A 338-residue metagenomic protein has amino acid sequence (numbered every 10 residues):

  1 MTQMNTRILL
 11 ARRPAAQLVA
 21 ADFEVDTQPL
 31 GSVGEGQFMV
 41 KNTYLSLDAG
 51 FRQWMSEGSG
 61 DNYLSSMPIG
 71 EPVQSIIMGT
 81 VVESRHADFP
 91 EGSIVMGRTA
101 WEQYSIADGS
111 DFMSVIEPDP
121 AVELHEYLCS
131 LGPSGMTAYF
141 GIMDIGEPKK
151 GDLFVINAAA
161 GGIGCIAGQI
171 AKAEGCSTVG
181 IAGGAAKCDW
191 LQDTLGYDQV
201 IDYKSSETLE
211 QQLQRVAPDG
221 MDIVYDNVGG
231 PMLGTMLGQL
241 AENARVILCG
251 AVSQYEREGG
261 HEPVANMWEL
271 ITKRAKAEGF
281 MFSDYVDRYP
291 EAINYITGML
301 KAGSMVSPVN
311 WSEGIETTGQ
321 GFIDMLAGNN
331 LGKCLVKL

Functional and structural regions predicted by a protein language model:
Q3, S283-L338: C-terminal hydrophobic helical "lid"/dimerization subdomain of Rossmann-like NAD(P)H-dependent oxidoreductases
L30-L47, M55-W101: Glycine-rich beta-strand-centered segment in the early N-terminal region that forms part of a ligand/cofactor-binding
V73-T80, F89-A158, S304: NAD(P)H dinucleotide-binding glycine-rich loop of Rossmann-like/cofactor-binding domains, especially the beta1-alpha1
S134-T137, G162-I163, P231-M232: Hydrophobic/small residue at the entry helix of a nucleotide-binding pocket
A158-A159, V228: NAD(P)H cofactor-binding loop motif with strongest signal on the N-terminal glycine-rich segment
A160, G168: N-terminal Rossmann NAD(P)H-binding glycine-rich loop of SDR-like oxidoreductase domains
K172-T235, S283: Adenosine-nucleotide cofactor-binding segment
P231-M305, L338: Glycine-rich phosphate-binding loop and adjacent beta-alpha segment of Rossmann(oid) nucleotide-cofactor-binding
